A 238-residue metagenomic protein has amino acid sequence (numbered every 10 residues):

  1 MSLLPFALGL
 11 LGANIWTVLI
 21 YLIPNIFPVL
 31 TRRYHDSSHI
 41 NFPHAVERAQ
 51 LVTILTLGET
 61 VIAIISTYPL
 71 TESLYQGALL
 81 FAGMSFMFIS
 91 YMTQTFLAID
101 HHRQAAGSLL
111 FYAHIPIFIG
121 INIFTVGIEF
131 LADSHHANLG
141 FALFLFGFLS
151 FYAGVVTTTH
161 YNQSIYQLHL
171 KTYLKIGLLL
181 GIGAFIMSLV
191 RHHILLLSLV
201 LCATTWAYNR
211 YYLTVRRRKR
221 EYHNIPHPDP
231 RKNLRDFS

Functional and structural regions predicted by a protein language model:
M1-I15, P24-N138, A142-V190, A203-F237: Predominantly late transmembrane helices and immediately cytosolic-facing juxtamembrane segments
Y21: Common nucleic-acid-contacting/processivity interface regions adjacent to the catalytic cores of nucleic-acid enzymes
S198-C202: Mid-length scaffold segments of soluble, non-membrane domains
